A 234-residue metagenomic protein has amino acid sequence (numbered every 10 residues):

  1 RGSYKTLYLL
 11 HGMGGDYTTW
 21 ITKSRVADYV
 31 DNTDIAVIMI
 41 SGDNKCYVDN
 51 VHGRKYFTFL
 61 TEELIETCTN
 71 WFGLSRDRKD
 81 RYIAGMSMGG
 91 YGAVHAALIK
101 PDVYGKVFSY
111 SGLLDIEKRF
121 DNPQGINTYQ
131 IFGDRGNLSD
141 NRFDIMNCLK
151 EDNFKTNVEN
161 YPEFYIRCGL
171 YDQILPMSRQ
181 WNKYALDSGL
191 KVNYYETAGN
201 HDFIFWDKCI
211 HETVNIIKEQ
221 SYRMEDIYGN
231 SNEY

Functional and structural regions predicted by a protein language model:
R1-Y234: Non-catalytic cap/lid and distal C-terminal segments of serine-dependent acyl enzymes
